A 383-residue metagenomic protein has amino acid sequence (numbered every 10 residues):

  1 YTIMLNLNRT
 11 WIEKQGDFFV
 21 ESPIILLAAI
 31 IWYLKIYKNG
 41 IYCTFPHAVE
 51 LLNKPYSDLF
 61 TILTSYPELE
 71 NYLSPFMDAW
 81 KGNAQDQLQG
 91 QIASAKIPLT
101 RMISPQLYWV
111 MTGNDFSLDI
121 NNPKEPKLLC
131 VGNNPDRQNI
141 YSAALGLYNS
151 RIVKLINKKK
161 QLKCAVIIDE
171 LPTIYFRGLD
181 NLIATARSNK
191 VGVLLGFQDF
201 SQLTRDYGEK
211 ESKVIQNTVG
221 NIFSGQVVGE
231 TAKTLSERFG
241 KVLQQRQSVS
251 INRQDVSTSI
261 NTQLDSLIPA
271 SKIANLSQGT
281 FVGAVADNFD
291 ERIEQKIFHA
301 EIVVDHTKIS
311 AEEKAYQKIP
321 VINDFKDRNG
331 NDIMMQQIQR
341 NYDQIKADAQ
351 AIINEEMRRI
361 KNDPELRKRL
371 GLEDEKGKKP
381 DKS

Functional and structural regions predicted by a protein language model:
Y1-V191, D206-Y207, I273-S277, V285-R292 (+2 more regions): P-loop NTPase motor domains
K159-K163, L195-Q198, R246-Q254, S310-K318: A generic structural motif
I183-T185, N189-A286: Conserved ATP-driven motor cores of ASCE-family P-loop NTPases powering translocation/secretion/packaging/pilus
E294-K296: Intrinsically disordered, low-complexity segments enriched in serine, threonine, and glycine
